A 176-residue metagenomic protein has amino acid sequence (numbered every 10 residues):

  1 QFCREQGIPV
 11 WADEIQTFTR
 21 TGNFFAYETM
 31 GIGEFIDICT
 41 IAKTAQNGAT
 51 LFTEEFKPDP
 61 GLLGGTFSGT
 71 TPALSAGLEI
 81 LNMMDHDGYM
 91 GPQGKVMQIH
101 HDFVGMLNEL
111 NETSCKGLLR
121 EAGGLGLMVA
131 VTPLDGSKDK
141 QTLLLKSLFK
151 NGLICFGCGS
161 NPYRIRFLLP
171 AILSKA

Functional and structural regions predicted by a protein language model:
Q1-A176: Conserved N-terminal phosphate-binding loop of PLP-dependent enzymes in the Aspartate aminotransferase
